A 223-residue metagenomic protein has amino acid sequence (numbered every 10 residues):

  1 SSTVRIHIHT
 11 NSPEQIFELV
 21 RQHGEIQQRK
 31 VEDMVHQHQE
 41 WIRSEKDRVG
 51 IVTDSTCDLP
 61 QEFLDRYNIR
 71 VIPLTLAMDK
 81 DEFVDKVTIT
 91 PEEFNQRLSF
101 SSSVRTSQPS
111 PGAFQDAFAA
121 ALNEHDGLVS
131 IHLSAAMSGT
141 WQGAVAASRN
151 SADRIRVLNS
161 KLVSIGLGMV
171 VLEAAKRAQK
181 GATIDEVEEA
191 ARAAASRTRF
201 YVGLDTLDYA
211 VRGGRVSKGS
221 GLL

Functional and structural regions predicted by a protein language model:
S1-I42: Gly/His-enriched, cation/cofactor- and phosphate-binding structural elements
S1-T3, Q37-Q39, S44-R48, T56-R66 (+5 more regions): Mixed-charge interfacial surface used for oligomerization/domain docking and macromolecular partner engagement
R5-H7, G127-S134, R156-N159, E173: Short glycine-rich or small-residue beta-strand-to-loop segments that form or flank ligand, phosphate, metal/Fe-S
E18, E62-R66, E92, Q96 (+2 more regions): Replace "anionic and nucleotidyl ligands
Q22-E25, D47, N123-D126, S151-D153: Short glycine/proline-enriched coil/turn segments at helix->beta-strand junctions
V49-D54, I131: Short, hydrophobic/glycine-enriched beta-strand segments
V52-A113: N-terminal glycine-rich anion-binding loop in soluble enzyme alpha/beta folds
S99-G143, E188, A195: Glycine-rich phosphate- or other oxyanion-binding loops that anchor nucleotides, phosphorylated ligands
